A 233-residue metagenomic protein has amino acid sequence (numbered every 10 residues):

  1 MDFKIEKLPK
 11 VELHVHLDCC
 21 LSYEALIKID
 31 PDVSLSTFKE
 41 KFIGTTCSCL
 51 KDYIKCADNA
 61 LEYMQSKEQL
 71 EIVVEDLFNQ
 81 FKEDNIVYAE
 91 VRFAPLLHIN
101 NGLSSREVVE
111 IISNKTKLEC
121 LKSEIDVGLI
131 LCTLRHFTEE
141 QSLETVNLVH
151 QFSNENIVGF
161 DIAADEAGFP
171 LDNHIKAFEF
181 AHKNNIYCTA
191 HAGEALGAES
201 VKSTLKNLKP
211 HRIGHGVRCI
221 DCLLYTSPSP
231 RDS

Functional and structural regions predicted by a protein language model:
M1-I29: Replace "His-x-His-based motif
K10, Y53-E62, F81-N101, D126-C132 (+1 more regions): Divalent metal-dependent hydrolysis catalytic cores, especially in the metallo-beta-lactamase
H16, K55-E75, N100-L103: Divalent metal-binding segments
L26, L77, I112, T116 (+2 more regions): Aromatic/hydrophobic pocket-lining residues that form π-stacking "cages" and hydrophobic walls in ligand
L26-E68: Active-site gating loops and adjacent loop-to-helix segments of metal-dependent hydrolytic enzymes
E71-K82, L223-L224: Short amphipathic alpha-helices and their capping/turn segments at secondary-structure boundaries
F93-D221: Divalent metal-binding pocket/active-site signature
Y225-D232: Conserved small/polar residues in nucleotide/adenosyl-binding loops
